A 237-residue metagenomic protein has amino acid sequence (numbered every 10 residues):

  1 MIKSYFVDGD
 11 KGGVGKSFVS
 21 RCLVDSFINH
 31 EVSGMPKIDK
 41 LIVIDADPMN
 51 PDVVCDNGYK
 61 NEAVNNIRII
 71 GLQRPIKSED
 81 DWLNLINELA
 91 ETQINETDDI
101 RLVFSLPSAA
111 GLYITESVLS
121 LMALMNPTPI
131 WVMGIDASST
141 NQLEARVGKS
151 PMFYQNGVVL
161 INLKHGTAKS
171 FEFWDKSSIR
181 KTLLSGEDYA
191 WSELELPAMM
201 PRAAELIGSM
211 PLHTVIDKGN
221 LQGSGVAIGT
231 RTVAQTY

Functional and structural regions predicted by a protein language model:
K3-Y5, L41, D98-F104, P127-P129 (+1 more regions): Generic beta-sheet signal
S4-I76: Walker A/P-loop NTP-binding active-site region of P-loop NTPases, recognizing the glycine-rich GxxxxGKT/S
P36, A90-T97, M122-M125, P151-F153: Conserved catalytic network of the ASCE P-loop NTPase/AAA+ motor domain
I44-A46, F104, M133, I161: Active-site flanking residues adjacent to catalytic metal/cofactor-binding acidic residues
N57-G58, N84-S105: Switch I (G2) and immediately adjacent beta-strands of P-loop GTPase domains
L72-R74, E96-T115: Switch II (G3) loop of P-loop NTPases
A109-E195: Conserved catalytic-core segment of NTP-binding enzymes
L163-H165, F173-Q235: Beta-strand-loop-alpha "switch" segments that mediate conformational coupling across diverse proteins
